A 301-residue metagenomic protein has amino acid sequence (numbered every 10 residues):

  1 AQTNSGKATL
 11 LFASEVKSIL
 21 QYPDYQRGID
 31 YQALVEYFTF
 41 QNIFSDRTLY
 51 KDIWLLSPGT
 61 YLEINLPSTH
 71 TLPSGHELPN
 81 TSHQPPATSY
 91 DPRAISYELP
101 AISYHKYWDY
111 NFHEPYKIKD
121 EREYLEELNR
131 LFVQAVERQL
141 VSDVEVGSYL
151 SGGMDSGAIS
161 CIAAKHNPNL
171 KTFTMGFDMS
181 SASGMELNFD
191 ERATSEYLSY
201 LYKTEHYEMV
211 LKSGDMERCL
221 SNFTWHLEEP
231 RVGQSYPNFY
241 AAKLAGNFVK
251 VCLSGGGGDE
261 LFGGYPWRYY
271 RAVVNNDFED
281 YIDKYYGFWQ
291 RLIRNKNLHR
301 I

Functional and structural regions predicted by a protein language model:
A1-E77, H83, Y90-D91, S96-H226 (+1 more regions): Cysteine-centered catalytic environments shared across enzyme families
I95, L187, E196-I301: Glycine-rich active-site loop/lid subdomains used to bind and stabilize high-energy intermediates
